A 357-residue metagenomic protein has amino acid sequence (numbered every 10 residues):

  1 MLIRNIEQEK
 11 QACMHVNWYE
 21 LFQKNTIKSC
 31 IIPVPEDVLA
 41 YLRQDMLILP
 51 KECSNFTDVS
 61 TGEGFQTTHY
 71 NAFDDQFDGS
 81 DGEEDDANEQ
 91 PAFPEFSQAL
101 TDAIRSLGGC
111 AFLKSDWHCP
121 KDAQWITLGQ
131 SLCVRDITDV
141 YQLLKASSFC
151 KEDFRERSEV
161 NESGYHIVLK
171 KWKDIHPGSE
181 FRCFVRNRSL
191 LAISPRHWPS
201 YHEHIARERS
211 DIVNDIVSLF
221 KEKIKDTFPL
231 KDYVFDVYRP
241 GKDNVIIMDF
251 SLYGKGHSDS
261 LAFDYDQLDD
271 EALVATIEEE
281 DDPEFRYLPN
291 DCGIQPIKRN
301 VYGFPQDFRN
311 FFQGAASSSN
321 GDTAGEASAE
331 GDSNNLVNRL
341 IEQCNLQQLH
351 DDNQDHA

Functional and structural regions predicted by a protein language model:
M1-A357: Preference for protein termini
